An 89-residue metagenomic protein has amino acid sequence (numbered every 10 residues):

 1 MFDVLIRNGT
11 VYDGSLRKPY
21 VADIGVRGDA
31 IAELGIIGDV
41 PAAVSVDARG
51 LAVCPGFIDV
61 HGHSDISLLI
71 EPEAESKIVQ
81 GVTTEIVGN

Functional and structural regions predicted by a protein language model:
F2-V4, V11-G56: Histidine-rich, glycine-flanked metal-binding segment
V4-I6, D39-G88: Replace "His-x-His-based motif
